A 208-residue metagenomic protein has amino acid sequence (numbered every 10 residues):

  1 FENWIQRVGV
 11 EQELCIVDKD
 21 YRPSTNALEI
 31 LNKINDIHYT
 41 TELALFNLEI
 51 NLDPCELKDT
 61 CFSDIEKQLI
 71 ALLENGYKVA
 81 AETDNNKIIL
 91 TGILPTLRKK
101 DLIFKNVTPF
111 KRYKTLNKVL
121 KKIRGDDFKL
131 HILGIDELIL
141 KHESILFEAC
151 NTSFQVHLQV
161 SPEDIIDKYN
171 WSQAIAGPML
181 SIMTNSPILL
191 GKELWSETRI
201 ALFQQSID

Functional and structural regions predicted by a protein language model:
F1-D208: Phosphate/nucleotide-binding catalytic core
